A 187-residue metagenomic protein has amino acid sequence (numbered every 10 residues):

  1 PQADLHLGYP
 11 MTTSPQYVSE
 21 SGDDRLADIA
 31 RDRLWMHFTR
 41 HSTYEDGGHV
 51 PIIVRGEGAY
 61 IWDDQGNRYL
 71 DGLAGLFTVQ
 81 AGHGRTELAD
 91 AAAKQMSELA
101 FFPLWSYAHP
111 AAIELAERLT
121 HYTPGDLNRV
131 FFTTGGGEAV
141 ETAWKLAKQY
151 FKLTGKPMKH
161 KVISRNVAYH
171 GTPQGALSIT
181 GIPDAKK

Functional and structural regions predicted by a protein language model:
P1-P10: Short, Lys/Arg-enriched N-terminal segments with co-localized hydrophobic residues within the first ~10-30 amino acids
T12-R55, Y107, A112: Active-site-adjacent loop/helix segments that line or gate small-molecule/cofactor pockets in enzymes
R31, N67-Y69, G75-Y107, E114-T134: Glycine-rich phosphate-binding segment of PLP-dependent enzymes
R33, H37, Q95-L99, Y122 (+1 more regions): Change "in soluble alpha/beta enzymes" to "in soluble alpha/beta proteins
V50-G72: Active-site and channel-lining beta-strand-loop segments that bind or position nucleotide-derived/phosphorylated
W62-D63, G82, A176-T180: Short beta-strand-to-turn element immediately C-terminal to the catalytic PLP-Schiff-base lysine in fold type I
L73-A74, V162: Short clusters of small/polar residues that mark proteolytic maturation junctions
E117-K187: PLP-dependent aspartate aminotransferase-fold enzymes
